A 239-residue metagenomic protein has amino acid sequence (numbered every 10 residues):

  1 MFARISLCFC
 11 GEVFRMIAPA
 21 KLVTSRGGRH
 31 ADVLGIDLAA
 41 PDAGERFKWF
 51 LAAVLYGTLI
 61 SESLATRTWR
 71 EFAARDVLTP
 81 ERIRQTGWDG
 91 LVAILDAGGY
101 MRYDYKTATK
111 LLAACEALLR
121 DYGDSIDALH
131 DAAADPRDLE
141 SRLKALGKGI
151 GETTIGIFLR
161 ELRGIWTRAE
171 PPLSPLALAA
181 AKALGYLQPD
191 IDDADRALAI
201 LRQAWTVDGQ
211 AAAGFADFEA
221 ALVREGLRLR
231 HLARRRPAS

Functional and structural regions predicted by a protein language model:
M1-C10: Short, low-complexity, charge-dense intrinsically disordered segments
F9-K110, L229, R235-S239: Structure-specific DNA junction-binding interface
G11-L38, P136-R137, L146, E152-S239: C-terminal accessory module of base-excision DNA glycosylases/AP lyases that mediates lesion recognition and DNA
T58-I60, D76-V77, L119, R163 (+2 more regions): Short alpha-helix boundary/capping elements
S61, L78, M101, S125 (+2 more regions): Short coil/loop linkers at secondary-structure junctions
V77-L146, E161: Alpha-helical ds-nucleic-acid-binding substructure associated with the helix-hairpin-helix region of base-excision DNA
